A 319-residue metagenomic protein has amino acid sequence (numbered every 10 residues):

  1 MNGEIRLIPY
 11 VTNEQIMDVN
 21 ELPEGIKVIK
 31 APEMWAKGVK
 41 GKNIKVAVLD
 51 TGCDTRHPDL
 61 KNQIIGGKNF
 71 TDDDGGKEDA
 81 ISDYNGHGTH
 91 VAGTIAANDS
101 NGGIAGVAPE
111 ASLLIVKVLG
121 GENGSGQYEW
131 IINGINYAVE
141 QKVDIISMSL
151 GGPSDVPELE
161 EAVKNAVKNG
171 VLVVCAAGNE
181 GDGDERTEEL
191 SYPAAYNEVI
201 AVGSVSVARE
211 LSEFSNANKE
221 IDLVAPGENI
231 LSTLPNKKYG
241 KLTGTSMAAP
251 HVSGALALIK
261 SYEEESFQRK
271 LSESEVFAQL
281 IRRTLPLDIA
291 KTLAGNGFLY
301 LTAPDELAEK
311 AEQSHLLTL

Functional and structural regions predicted by a protein language model:
M1-G25, P32-E33, G295: Autoinhibitory propeptides
G3-R6, D144-S149, N169, V199 (+2 more regions): C-terminal subdomain of the subtilisin-like protease fold in secreted/lumenal serine endopeptidases
I26-D74: Acidic-leg catalytic submotif of subtilisin-like serine proteases
I44, T51, I64, D72-S154 (+6 more regions): Subtilisin-like peptidase catalytic core
D59, Q63, E198-A201, N229: Glycine-centered tight turns that cap/initiate beta-strands
A92-I95, L114, V118-L119, G227-A294: Hydrolase catalytic cores
V118-Y196, A208-L211, A217, P235-A249 (+1 more regions): Substrate-binding/access-modulating region of protease and related hydrolase catalytic domains
Y196-A201, K219-I221: Glycine-enriched alpha-helix->loop->beta-strand junction motifs that scaffold or abut catalytic
